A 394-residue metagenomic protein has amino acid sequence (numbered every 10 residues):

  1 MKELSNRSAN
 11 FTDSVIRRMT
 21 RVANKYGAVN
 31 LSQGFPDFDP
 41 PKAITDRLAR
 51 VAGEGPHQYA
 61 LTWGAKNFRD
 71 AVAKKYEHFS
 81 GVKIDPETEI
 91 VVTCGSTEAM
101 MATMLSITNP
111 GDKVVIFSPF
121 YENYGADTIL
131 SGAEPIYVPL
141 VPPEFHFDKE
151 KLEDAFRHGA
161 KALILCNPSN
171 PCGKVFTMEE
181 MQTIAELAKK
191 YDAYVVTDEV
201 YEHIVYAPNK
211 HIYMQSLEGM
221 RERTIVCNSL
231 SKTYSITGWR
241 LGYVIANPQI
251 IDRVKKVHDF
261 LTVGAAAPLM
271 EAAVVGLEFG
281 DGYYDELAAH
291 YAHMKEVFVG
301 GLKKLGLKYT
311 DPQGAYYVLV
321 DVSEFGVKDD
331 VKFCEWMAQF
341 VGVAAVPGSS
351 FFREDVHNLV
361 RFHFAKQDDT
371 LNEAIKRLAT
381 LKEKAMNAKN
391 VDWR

Functional and structural regions predicted by a protein language model:
S5-G95, A102, E278-F279, A385-R394: N-terminal small-domain helix-loop-helix segment of the aminotransferase-like
Y26, S131, K190-Y191, L305 (+2 more regions): Helix C-cap/helix->beta junction micro-motif
K74, D154, V327-K328, W336-A345 (+1 more regions): PLP-dependent enzyme catalytic core of the Aspartate aminotransferase-like
S106-T128: Conserved PLP-anchoring active-site segment centered on the Schiff-base-forming lysine
A133, K190-A193, R221-E222: A short helix->loop->beta-strand "cap" motif at the edges of active sites that frequently abuts
L140-A207, Q215: Active-site phosphate-binding strand-loop segment of PLP-dependent enzymes
R223-G314: PLP-dependent aminotransferase class I/II
Y291-A292, L305-F340: Conserved PLP-binding catalytic core of the aspartate aminotransferase-like
